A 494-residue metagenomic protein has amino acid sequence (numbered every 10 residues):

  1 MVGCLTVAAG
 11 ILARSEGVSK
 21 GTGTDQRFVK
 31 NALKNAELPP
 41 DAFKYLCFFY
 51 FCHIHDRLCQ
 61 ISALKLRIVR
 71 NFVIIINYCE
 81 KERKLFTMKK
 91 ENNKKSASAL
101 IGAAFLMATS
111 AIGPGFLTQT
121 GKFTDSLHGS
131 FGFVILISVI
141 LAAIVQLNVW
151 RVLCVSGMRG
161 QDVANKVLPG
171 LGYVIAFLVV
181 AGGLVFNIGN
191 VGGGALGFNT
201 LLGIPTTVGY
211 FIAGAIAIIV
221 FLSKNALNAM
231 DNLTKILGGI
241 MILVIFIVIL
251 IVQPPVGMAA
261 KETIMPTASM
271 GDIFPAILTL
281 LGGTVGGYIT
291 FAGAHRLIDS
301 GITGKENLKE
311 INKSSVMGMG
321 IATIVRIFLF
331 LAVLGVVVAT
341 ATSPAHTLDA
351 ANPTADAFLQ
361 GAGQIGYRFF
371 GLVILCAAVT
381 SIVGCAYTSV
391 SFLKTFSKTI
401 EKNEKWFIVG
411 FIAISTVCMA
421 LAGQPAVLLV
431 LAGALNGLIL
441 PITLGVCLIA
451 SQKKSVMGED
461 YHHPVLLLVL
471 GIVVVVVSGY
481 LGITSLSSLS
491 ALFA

Functional and structural regions predicted by a protein language model:
I68-T118, I273-I277, T303-K309, K313-M317: Membrane-interface "cap" regions at the ends of multi-pass membrane proteins
K95, K122-L147, Q161-K166, G170-G172 (+2 more regions): Extracellular loop-to-transmembrane helix junctions
A104, A176-V180, T200-S223, G239-I249 (+2 more regions): Transmembrane alpha-helical segments of multi-pass small-molecule transport proteins
T120-T124, L147-L171, F198, K309 (+2 more regions): Flexible loop linkers connecting adjacent transmembrane helices in multi-pass alpha-helical membrane transporters
F133-V149, E310-T340: Selective recognition of specific alpha-helical transmembrane segments in multi-pass small-molecule
V155, G172-G203, Y210, L375-T395 (+3 more regions): Hydrophobic transmembrane alpha-helices that form the core helical bundles of multi-pass secondary transporters
A213, L222-V252, A268, A432-L440 (+2 more regions): Membrane-interface loop-to-helix entry segments
G239-A268, I277-H295, V446-V456, L481-L492: Hydrophobic alpha-helical segments and their helix-loop junctions in multi-pass secondary transporters
